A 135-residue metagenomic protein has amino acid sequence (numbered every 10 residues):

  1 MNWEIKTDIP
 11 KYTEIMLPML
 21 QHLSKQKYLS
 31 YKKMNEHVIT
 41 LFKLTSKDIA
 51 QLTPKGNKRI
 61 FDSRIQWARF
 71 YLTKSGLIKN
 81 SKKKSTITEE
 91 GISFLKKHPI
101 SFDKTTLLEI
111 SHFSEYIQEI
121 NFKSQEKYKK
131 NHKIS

Functional and structural regions predicted by a protein language model:
M1-I15: Intrinsically disordered, low-complexity serine/threonine- and proline-rich regulatory segments
Y12-L20, Y31: Short, leucine-enriched amphipathic alpha-helices that occur as contiguous helical runs
Q21, I100-S135: Exposed, interaction-prone assembly regions rather than primary DNA-binding/catalytic cores
L23-K33: Short capping segments at the starts of secondary-structure elements
I39-Q66: Short, positively charged loop/turn segments that connect secondary-structure elements
R69-F70: Short, hydrophobic-biased segments on the C-terminal half of alpha helices that form "recognition helices"
G76: Glycine-centered, phosphate/nucleic-acid-interacting loop/turn motifs that mediate DNA/RNA or nucleotide
K79-F102, T106: Accessory beta->alpha helical hairpin/"wing" motif in late/C-terminal subdomains of nucleic-acid enzymes
